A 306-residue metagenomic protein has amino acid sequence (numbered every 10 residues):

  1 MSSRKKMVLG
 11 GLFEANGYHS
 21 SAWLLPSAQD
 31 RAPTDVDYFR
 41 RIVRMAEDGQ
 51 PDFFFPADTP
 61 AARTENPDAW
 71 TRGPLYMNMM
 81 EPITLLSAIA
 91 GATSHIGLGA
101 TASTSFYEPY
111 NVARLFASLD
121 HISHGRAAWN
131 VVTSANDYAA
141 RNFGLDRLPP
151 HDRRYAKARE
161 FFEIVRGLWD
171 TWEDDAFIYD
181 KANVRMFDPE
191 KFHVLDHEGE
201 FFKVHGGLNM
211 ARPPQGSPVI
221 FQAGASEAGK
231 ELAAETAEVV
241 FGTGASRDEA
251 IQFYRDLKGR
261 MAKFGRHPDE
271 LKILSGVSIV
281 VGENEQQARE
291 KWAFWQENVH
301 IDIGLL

Functional and structural regions predicted by a protein language model:
M1-A92, Q215-P218: N-terminal beta1-alpha1-beta2 module of alpha/beta enzyme domains
S2-R4, R44-D48, L86-S94, D120-R126 (+2 more regions): Acidic (Asp/Glu)-rich catalytic clusters
S2-Y18, D152-Q215, A245-L306: An alpha-helical appendage that flanks or caps ligand/catalytic pockets
M7-G11, F54-P56, I96-A102, G125-V131 (+3 more regions): Hydrophobic faces of well-ordered beta-strands that scaffold small-molecule active sites in alpha/beta enzyme cores
L9, A46, Q50, I89 (+6 more regions): Conserved, mostly hydrophobic/aromatic
A22-D37, T101-Y110, D146-D152, P214-E227 (+1 more regions): Active-site mouth loops of central-metabolism enzymes
A92, G97-F143, P149-D152, K157-F161: Hydrophobic or amphipathic alpha-helical targeting/insertion segments
G229-V239, G244-A245: Long, repeat-rich segments with strong aromatic
